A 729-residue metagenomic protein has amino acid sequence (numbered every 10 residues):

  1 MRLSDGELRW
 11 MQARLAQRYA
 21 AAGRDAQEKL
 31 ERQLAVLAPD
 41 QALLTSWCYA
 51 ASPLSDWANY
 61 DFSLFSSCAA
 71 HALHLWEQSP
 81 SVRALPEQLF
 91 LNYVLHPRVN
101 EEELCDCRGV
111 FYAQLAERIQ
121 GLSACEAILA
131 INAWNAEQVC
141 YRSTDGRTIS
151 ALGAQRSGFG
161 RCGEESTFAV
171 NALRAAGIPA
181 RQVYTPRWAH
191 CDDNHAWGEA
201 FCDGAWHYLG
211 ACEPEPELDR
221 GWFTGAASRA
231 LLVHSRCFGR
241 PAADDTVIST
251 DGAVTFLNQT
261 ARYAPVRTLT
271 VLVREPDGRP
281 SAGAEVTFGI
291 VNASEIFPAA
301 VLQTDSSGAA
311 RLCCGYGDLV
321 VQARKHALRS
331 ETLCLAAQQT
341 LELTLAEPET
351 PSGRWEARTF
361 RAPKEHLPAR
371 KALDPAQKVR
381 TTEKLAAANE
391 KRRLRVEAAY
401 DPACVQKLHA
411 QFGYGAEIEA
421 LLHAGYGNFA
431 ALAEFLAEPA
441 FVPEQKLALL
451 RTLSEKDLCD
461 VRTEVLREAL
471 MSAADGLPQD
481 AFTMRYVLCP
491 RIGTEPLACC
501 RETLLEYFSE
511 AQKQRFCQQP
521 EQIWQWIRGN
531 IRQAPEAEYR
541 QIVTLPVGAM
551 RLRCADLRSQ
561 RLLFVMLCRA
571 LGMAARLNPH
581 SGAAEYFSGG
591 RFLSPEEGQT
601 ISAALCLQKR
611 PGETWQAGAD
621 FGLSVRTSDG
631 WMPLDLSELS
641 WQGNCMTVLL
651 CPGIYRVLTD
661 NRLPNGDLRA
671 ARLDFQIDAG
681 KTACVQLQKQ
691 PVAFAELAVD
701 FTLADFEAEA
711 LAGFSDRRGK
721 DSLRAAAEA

Functional and structural regions predicted by a protein language model:
L3-S157, K384, K391-L552: Secondary-structure boundary elements
A113-S123, A127-A133, R142-L152, S157-D251 (+8 more regions): Hydrophobic/aromatic-rich core segments of domains that either
T250-R262, L335-L373, R669-E709: Extracellular beta-sheet/turn segments enriched in Thr/Pro/Gly and aliphatic residues
R267-G278, S602-T614, A695-V699: A short, amphipathic beta-strand motif
A284-V291, F621-S624: Hydrophobic beta-strand segments
N292-C314, S628-M646: Short, acidic Ser/Thr/Gly-rich low-complexity loop/linker segments typical of extracellular and cell-surface proteins
G308-V320, R324-A327, L333-A337, L639-D667 (+1 more regions): Short Pro-Gly-centered beta-turn/loop motif in secreted/extracellular proteins
L343-L421: Charged, amphipathic alpha-helical linkers/stalks
